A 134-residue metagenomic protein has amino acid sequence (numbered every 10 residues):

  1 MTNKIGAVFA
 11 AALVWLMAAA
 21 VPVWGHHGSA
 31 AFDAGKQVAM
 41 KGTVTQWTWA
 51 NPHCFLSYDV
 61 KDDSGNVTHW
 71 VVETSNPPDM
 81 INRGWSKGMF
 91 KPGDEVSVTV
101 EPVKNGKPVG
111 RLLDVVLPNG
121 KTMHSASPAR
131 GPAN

Functional and structural regions predicted by a protein language model:
F9-P22: Bacterial N-terminal signal peptides
W24-V38: Short boundary/loop segments of OB/S1/cold-shock single-stranded nucleic-acid-binding domains
G42-V44: Conserved hydrophobic positions within beta-strands
A50-V60: Short aromatic-glycine-enriched beta-strand elements
T74-N82: Short, structured beta-strand/loop micro-motifs enriched in basic residues and often containing a Trp
N82-S97: Short nucleic-acid-contacting surface segments enriched for D/E, G, S/T with interspersed K/R
V103-A126: OB-fold/S1-family single-stranded nucleic acid-binding modules
